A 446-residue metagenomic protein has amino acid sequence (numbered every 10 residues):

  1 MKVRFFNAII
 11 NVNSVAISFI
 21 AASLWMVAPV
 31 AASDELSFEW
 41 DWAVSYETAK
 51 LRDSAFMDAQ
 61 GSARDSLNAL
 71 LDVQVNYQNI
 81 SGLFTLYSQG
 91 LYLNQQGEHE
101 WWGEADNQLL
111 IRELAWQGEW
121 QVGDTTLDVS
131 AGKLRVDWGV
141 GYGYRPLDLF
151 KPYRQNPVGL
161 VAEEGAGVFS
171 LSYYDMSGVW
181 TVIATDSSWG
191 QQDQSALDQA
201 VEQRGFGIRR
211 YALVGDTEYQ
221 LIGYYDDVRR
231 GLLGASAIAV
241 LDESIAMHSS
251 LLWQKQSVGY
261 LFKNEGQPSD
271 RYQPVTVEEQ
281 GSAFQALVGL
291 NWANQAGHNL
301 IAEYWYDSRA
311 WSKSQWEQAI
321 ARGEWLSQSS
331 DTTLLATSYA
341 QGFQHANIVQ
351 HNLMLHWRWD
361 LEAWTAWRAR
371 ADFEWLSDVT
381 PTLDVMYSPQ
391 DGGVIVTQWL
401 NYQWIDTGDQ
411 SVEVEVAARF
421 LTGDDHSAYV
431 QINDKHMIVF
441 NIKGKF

Functional and structural regions predicted by a protein language model:
D34-L36, V73-N79, G118-V122, S172-D175 (+11 more regions): Residue-level signature of outer-membrane beta-barrel architecture
S37, G123-L127, N156-Q315: Signature for the C-terminal beta-barrel architecture of outer-membrane proteins
W40-K50, F84-Y92, V129-K133, V182-D186 (+7 more regions): Transmembrane beta-barrel strands of outer-membrane/channel proteins
S45-L67: Surface-exposed strand-loop-strand hairpins of Gram-negative outer-membrane beta-barrel proteins
N76-S187, G423: Outer membrane beta-barrel
N79-F84, G123-V129, S177-V182, V214-L221 (+5 more regions): Repeated loop/turn-to-beta-strand initiation elements of outer-membrane beta-barrel proteins
V161-E163, Q191, Q199-R204, G223-L233 (+3 more regions): Solvent-exposed loop/turn segments connecting transmembrane beta-strands in outer-membrane beta-barrel proteins
L355, D434-F446: Outer-membrane beta-barrel "beta-signal"
